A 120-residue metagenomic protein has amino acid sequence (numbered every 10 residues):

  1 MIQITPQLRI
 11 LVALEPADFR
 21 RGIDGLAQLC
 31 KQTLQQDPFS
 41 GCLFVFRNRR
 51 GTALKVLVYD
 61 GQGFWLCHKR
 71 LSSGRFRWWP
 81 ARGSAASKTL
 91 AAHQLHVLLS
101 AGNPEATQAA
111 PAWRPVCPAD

Functional and structural regions predicted by a protein language model:
M1-D120: Polybasic/polar functional segments that serve as interface/processing modules
